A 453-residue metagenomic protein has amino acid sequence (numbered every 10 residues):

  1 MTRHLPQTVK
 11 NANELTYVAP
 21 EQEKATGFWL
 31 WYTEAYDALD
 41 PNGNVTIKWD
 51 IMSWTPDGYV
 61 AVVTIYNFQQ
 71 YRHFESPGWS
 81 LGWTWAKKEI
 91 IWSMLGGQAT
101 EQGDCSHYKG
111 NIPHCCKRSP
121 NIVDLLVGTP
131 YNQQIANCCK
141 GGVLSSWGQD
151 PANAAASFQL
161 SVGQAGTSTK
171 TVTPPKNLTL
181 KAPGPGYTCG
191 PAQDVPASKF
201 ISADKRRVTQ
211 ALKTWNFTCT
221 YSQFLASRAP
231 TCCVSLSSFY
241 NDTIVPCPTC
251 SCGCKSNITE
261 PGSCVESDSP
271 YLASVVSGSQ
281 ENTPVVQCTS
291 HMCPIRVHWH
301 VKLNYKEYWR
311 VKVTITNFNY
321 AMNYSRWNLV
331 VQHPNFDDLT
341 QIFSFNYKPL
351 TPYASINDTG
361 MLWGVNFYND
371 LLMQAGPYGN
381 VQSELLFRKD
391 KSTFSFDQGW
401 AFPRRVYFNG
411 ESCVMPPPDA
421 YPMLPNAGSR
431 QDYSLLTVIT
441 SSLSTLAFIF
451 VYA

Functional and structural regions predicted by a protein language model:
M1-A453: Extracellular low-complexity, O-glycosylation-prone Ser/Thr/Pro/Gly-rich "stalks" and linkers flanking catalytic
